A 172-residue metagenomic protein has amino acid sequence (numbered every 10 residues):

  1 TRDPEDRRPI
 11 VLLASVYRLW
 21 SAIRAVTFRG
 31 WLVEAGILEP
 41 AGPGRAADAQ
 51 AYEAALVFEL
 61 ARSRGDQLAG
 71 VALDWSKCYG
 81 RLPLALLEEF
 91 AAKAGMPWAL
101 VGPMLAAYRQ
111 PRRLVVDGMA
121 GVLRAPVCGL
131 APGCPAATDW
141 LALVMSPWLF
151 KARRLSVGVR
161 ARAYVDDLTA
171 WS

Functional and structural regions predicted by a protein language model:
T1-V144, S172: Conserved pre-catalytic core of RNA-dependent polymerases
D3, R160-A161: Short glycine-biased active-site loop of nucleotidyltransferases that positions the nucleotide triphosphate and helps
G95, A161-R162: Short, intrinsically disordered/low-complexity patches at protein termini and at juxtamembrane boundaries
L141-R154: Short amphipathic alpha-helix segments
L155-V159: Basic, alpha-helical interaction scaffolds
A163-D167: Short Gly/Ser/Thr- and Asp/Glu-enriched loop/turn motifs at secondary-structure junctions
